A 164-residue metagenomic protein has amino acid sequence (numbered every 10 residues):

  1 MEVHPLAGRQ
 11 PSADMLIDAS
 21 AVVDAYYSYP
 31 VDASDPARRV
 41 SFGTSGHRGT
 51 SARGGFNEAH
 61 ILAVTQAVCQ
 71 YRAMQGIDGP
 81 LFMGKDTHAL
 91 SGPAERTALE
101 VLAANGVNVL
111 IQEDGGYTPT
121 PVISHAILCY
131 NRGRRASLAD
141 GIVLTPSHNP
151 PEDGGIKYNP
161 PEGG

Functional and structural regions predicted by a protein language model:
E2-E100, R134-R135: An N-terminal, well-structured beta->alpha segment
S20, P80-E152: N-terminal small/polar loop signature for handling phosphorylated ligands or for N-terminal nucleophile
P151-G164: Metal-dependent DNA phosphodiester-chemistry modules and their immediately adjacent helices/loops in DNA-processing
